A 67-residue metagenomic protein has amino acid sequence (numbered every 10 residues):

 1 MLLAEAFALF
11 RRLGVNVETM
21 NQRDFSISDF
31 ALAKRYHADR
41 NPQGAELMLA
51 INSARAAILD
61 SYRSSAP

Functional and structural regions predicted by a protein language model:
M1-N41, A50-A66: N-terminal J-domain/J-like co-chaperone modules of DnaJ/Hsp40 proteins
E46-M48: A short, well-structured alpha-helical segment
